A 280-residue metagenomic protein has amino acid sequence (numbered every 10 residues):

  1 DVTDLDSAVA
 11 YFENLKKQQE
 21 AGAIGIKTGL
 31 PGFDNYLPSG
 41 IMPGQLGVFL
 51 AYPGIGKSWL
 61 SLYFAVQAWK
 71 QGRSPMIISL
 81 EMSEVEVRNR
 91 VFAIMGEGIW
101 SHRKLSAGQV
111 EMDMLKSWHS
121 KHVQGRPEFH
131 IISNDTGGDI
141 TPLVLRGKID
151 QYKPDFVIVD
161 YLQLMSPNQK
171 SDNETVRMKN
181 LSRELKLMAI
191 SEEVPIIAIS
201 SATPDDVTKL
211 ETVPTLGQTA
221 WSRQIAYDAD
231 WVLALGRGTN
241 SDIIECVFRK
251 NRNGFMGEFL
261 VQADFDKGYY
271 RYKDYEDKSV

Functional and structural regions predicted by a protein language model:
D1-G98: The Walker A/P-loop phosphate-binding site
K27-L30, M112, K116, P142 (+2 more regions): Amphipathic alpha-helical transducer elements in NTP-driven molecular machines
N35-L37, Q67-K153, P167, F259-Q262 (+1 more regions): Cytosolic-facing regulatory segments adjacent to core modules
G47-F49, M76-I78, H130-I132, I197 (+1 more regions): Hydrophobic/aromatic beta-strand patches that form the interior of the parallel beta-sheet core in alpha/beta enzyme
L80-M82, A198-S201: Conserved H-loop
L105, P142-V157, S171, L187-E192 (+1 more regions): C-terminal regions of RecA-like/P-loop NTPase motor modules
K121-I131, L187-I196, D228-D230: A structural motif corresponding to the C-terminal end of an alpha-helix and its immediate exit/capping segment
D155-P195: Helical hairpin unit composed of two closely spaced alpha helices linked by a short loop
